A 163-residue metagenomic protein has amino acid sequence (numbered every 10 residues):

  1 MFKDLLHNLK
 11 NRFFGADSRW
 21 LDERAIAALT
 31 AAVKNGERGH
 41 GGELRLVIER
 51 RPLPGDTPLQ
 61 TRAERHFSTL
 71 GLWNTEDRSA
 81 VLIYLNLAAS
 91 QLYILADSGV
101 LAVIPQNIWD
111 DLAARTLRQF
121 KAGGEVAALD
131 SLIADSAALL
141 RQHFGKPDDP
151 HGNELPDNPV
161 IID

Functional and structural regions predicted by a protein language model:
F2-G152, N158-I162: Divalent-cation
